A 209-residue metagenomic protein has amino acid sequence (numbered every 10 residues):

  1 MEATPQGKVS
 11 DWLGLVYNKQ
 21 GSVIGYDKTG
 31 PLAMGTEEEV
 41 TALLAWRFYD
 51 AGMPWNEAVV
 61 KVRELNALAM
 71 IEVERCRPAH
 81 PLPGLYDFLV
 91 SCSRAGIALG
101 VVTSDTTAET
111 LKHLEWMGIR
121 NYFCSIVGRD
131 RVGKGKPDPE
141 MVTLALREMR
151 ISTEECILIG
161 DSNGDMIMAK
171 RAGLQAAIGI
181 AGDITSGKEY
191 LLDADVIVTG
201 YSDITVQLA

Functional and structural regions predicted by a protein language model:
A3-I71, P83-Y86, V90-R94: A metal-dependent, Asp-based hydrolase signature
T29-L32, R77, G133-K134, V196: Pocket-edge positions in alpha/beta enzyme catalytic cores
I71-R77: Surface-exposed cleft-lining segments at the edges of enzyme active sites
P78-L82, T103: Conserved beta-strand/loop elements of the cytosolic catalytic core of P-type E1-E2 ATPases, chiefly in the P-domain
Y86-R94, T106-A209: Asp-based, Mg2+/Mn2+-dependent phosphohydrolase catalytic module
